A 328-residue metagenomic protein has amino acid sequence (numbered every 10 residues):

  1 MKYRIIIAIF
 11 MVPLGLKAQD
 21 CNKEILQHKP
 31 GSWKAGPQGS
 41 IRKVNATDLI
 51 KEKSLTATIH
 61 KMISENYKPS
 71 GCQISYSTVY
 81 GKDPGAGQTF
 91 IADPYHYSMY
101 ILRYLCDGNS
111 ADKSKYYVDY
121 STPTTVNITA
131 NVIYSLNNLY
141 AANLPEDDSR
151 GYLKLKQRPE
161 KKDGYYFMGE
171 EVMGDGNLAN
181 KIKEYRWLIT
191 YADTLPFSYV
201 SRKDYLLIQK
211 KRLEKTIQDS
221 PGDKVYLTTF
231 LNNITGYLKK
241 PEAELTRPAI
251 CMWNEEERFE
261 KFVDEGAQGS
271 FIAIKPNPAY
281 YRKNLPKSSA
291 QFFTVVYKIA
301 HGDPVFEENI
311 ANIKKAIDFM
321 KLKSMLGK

Functional and structural regions predicted by a protein language model:
M1-D20: Bacterial Sec-dependent N-terminal signal peptides
K2-R4, P278-Y281, D303, E308: Residue-level detector of functional hotspots within protein domains
Q19-Q27: Cleaved targeting-peptide boundary
L26, G31-Y280: Short, solvent-exposed recognition patches
I128, F292-V295: Hydrophobic beta-strand residues in large extracellular and virion-surface proteins
G269, L285-F292, G302, K315: Mixed-charge (acidic/basic) macromolecular-recognition segments
V295-K328: Surface-exposed amphipathic alpha-helical segments
